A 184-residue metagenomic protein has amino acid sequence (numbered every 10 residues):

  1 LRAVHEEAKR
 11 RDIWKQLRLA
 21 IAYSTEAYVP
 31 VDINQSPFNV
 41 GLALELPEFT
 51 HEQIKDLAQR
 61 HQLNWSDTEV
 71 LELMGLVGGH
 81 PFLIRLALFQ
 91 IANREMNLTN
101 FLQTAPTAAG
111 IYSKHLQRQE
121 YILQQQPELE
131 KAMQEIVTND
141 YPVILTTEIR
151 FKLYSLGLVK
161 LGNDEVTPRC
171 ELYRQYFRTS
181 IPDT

Functional and structural regions predicted by a protein language model:
R2-G78, Q90-N93, L98-G110: The catalytic "switch" region of P-loop NTPases
T25, R169-E171: Structured loops at beta-to-helix junctions and adjacent beta-edge loops in soluble globular domains
P30, A87, F177: Active-site-proximal flexible loops/turns
F38-G41, H115, R169: Short, functionally important structural connectors and interaction interfaces within domains
K55, Q62-L158, G162, E171: Winged-helix-like regulatory helical subdomains adjacent to P-loop NTPase cores
G162-N163, F177: Activation segment
Y173-T184: Short, amphipathic alpha-helical interaction segments positioned at domain boundaries
